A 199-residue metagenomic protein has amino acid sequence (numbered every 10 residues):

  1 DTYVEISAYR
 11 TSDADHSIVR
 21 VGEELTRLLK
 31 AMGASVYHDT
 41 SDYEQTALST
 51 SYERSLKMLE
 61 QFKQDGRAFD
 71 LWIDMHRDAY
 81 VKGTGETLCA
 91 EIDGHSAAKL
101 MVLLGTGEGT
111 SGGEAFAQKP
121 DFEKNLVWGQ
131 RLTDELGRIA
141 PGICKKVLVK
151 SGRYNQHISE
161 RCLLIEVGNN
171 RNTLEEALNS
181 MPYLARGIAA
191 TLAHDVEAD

Functional and structural regions predicted by a protein language model:
D1-F69, A79-G85, P182, L192-E197: N-terminal catalytic or cofactor-binding beta/alpha core of small enzyme domains
M32-S35, R67-L71, A98-K99, G142-I143 (+1 more regions): Loop/turn elements at helix/coil->beta-strand transitions in domains of secreted/extracellular proteins
V36-H38, L71-D74, M101-L103, K146 (+1 more regions): Structural recognition of the beta-strand scaffold that forms the well-ordered cores of secreted hydrolase catalytic
D42-T46, R77-K82, T106-T110, G152-N155 (+1 more regions): Solvent-exposed loop/turn segments at secondary-structure junctions within structured extracellular/periplasmic domains
M58-T110: Active-site microenvironments of hydrolase-like enzyme catalytic domains
T110-F116: Substrate-binding clefts and substrate-entry loops adjacent to catalytic sites of polymer-processing enzymes acting on
D121-L148: Active-site-adjacent substrate-binding region of metalloamidase/peptidase-like peptide-processing proteins
G142-A198: Active-site-adjacent mobile loop/cap segments within catalytic or ligand-binding domains
